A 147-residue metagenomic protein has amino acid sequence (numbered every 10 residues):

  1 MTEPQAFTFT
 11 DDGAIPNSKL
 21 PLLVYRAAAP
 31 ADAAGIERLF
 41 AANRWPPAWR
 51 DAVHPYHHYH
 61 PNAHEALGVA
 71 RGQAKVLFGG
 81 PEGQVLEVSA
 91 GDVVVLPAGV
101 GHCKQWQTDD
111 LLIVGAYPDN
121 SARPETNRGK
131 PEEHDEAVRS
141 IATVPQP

Functional and structural regions predicted by a protein language model:
M1-H57: A short, N-terminal "cap"/entry segment at the start of jelly-roll beta-barrel domains of the cupin/DSBH fold
W45, Q73-K75, E82: Short, charged/polar surface micro-motifs in flexible loops or helix N-caps
A52-A66, P81-E82, S89: A short beta-loop-beta micro-motif enriched in histidine and acidic residues
H60-L77, V95: Short, conserved beta-strand element in jelly-roll/cupin
L77-G79, Q105: A generic structural motif
V88-T108, Y117: Conserved metal-binding segment of the jelly-roll/cupin
Q105-P147: Double-stranded beta-helix
